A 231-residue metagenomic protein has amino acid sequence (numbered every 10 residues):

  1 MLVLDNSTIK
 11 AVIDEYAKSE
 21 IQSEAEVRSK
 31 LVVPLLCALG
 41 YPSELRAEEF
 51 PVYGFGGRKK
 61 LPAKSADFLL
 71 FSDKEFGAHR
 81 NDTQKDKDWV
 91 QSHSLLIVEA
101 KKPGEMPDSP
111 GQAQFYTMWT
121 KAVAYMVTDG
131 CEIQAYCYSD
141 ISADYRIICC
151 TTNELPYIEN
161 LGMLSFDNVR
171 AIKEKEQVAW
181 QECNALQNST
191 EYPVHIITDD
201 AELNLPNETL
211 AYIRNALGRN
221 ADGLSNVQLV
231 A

Functional and structural regions predicted by a protein language model:
M1-A124, E132-V227: A short, conserved, highly charged catalytic patch centered on acidic carboxylates
V230: A helicase ATPase "motif cassette" and its flanking acidic/Ser/Thr-rich regulatory loops
